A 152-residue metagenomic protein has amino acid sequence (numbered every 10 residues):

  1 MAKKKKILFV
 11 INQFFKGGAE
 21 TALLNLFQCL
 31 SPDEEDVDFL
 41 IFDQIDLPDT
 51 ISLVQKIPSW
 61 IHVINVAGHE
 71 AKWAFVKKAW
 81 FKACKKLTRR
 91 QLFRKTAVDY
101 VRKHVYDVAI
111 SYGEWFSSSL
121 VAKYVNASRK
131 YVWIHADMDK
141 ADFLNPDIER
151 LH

Functional and structural regions predicted by a protein language model:
A2-L8: Extreme N-terminal starter segment of soluble prokaryotic enzymes
F9-K16, C29, D33-C84: N-terminal strand-loop element at the rim of the active site of nucleotide-sugar-dependent glycosyltransferases
N12, G68, G113-E114, I134-M138: Histidine-centered beta-alpha loop that forms part of the nucleotide-sugar donor binding/catalytic region in diverse
E20-N25: A conserved mid-protein helix/loop that constitutes part of the nucleotide-sugar donor-binding site
W80-S117: Conserved nucleotide-sugar donor-binding subdomain of glycosyltransferases
K95-V105, K140-H152: Membrane-proximal helix-turn-helix segments that form the acceptor-binding/catalytic region of lipid-linked
F116-S119, A127-N145: A short, histidine- and acid-enriched strand-loop-helix "catalytic/donor-clamping" loop that lines the nucleotide-sugar
K123-A127, E149-H152: Short, conserved loop/helix-junction motifs that constitute active-site signature segments in enzyme catalytic cores
